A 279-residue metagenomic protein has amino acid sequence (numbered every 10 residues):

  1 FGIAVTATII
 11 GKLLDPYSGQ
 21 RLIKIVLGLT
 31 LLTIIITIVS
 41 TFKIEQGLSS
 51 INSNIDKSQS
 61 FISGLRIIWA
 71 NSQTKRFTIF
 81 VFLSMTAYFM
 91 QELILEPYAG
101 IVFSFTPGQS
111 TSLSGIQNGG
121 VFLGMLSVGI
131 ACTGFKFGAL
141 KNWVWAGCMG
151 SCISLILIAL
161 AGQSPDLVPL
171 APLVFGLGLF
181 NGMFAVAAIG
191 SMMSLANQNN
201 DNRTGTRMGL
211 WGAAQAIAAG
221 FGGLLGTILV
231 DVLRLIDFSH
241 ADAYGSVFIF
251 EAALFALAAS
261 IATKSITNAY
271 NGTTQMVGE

Functional and structural regions predicted by a protein language model:
F1-L14, Q117, W211-G226: Glycine-rich segments within core transmembrane alpha-helices of 12-TM secondary carriers
I9, L14-D15, G124-L140: Helix-to-loop junctions at the C-terminal end of transmembrane segments in multipass secondary transporters
G28-S50, A258-S265: C-terminal membrane-cytosol helix-exit motif in multi-pass small-molecule transporters
E45-T78, V102, V277-E279: Juxtamembrane intracellular "pre-TM" segments in multi-pass secondary transporters
L93-S110, D231: Short amphipathic helix-loop junctions that connect adjacent transmembrane helices in Major Facilitator Superfamily/SLC
T133-M149, S239: Cytoplasmic membrane-interface "Motif A"-like loop-to-helix N-cap segments of 12-TM Major Facilitator Superfamily
C148-D166: C-terminal ends and interior cores of transmembrane alpha-helices in multi-pass membrane transporters/permeases
D166-A187, S191: Hydrophobic core of transmembrane alpha-helices in multi-pass small-molecule transporters, especially MFS/SLC-type
